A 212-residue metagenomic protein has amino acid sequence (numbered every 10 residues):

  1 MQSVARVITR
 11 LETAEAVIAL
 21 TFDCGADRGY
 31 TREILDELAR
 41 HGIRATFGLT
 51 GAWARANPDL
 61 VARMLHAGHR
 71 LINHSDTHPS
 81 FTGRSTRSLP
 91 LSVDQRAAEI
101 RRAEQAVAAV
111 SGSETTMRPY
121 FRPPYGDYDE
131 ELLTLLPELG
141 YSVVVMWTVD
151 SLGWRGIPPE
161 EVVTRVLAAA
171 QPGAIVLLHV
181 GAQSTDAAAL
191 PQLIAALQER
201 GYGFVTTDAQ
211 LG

Functional and structural regions predicted by a protein language model:
M1-L91, R102, A106-G112, M117 (+2 more regions): Active-site beta->alpha N-cap acidic-glycine motif
I18-T21, A45-L49, R70-N73, P119-P123 (+3 more regions): Structural recognition of the beta-strand scaffold that forms the well-ordered cores of secreted hydrolase catalytic
E33-I34, D59-R63, L132-L135, A189-L193: A short acidic, amphipathic alpha-helical/loop segment
S88-A98, E161: Alpha-helix N-cap and loop-to-helix initiation/capping positions
A108-L139: Basic- and aromatic-lined ligand-binding clefts that recognize polyanionic substrates
D127-A169, Y202-G212: His/Asp/Glu-enriched short active-site or ligand-binding loop at hydrolase and phosphoryl-transfer sites
A170-D208: Catalytic grooves of carbohydrate-active enzymes
